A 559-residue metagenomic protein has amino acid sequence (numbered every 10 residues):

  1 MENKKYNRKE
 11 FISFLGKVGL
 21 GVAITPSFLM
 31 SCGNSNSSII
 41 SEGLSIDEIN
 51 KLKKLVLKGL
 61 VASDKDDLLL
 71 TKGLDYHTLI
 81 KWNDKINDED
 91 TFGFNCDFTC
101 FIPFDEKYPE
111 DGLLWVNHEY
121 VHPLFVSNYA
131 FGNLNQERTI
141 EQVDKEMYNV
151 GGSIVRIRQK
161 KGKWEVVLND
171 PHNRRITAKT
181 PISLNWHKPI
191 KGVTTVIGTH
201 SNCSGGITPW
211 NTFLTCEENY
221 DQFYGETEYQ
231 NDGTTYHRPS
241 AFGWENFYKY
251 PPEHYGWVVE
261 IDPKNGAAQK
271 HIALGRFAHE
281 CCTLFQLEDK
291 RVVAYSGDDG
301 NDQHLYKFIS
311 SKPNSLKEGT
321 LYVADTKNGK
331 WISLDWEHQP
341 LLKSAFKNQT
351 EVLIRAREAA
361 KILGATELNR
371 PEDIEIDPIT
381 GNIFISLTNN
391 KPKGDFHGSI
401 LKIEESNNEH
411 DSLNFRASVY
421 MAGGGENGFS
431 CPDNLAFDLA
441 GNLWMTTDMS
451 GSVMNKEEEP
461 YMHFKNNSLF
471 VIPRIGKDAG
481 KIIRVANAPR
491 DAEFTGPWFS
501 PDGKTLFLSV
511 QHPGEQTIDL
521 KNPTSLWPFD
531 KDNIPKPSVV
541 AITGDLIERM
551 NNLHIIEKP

Functional and structural regions predicted by a protein language model:
M1-E10, F14: N-terminal secretory signal peptides
E2, G16-G21, S27, S38-P559: Conserved small-residue
S35: Lipid deacylating catalytic domains
